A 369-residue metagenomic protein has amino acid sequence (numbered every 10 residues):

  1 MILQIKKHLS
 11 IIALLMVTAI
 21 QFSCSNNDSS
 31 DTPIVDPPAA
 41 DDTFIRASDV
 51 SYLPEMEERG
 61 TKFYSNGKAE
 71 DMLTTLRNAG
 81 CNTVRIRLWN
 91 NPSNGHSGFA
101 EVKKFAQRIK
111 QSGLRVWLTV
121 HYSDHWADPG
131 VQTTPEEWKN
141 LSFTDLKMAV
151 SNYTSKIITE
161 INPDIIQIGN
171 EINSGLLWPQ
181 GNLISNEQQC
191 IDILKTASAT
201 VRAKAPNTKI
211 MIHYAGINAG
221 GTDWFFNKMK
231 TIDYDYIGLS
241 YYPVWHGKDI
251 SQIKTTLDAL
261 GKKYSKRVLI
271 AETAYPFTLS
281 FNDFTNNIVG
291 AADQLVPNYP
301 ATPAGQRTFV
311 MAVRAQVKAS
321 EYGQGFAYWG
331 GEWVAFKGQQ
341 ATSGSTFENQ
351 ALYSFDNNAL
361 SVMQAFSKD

Functional and structural regions predicted by a protein language model:
A19-A40: Bacterial Sec-dependent N-terminal signal peptides
P38-K104, R108-K110, R115, S123-A149 (+2 more regions): N-terminal substrate-binding region of glycoside hydrolase catalytic domains
A40-D42, D71-G80, K104-G113, I157-N162 (+4 more regions): Acidic (Asp/Glu)-rich catalytic clusters
I45-V50, V84-I86, V116-V120, D164-I168 (+4 more regions): Hydrophobic faces of well-ordered beta-strands that scaffold small-molecule active sites in alpha/beta enzyme cores
E58-R59, S280-A312, Q316, E321 (+1 more regions): Aromatic-rich peripheral "rim/lid" segments of glycoside hydrolase catalytic domains that contact and position glycan
G60-R77, K147-I157, A219-M229, F309-V313: Short, acidic/polar
M72-L73, D192, A205-K209, W224-Q294 (+3 more regions): Glycoside hydrolase catalytic-domain groove-lining segments
G98-K103, Q107, D128-I232, H246-T255 (+2 more regions): Active-site cleft segment of glycoside hydrolase catalytic domains centered on the general acid/base Glu
